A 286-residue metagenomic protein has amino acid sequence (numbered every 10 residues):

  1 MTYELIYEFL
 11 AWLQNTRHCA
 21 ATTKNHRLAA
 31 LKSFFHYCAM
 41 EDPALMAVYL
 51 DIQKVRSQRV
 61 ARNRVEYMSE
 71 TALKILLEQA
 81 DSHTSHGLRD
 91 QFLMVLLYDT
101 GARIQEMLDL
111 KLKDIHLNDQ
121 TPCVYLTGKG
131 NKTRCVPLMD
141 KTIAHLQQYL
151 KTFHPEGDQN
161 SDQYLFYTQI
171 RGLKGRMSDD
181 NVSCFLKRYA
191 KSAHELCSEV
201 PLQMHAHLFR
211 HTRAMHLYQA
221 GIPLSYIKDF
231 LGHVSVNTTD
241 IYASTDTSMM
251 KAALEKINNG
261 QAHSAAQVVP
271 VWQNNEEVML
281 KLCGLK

Functional and structural regions predicted by a protein language model:
M1-K286: Conserved catalytic core of the tyrosine transesterase superfamily
